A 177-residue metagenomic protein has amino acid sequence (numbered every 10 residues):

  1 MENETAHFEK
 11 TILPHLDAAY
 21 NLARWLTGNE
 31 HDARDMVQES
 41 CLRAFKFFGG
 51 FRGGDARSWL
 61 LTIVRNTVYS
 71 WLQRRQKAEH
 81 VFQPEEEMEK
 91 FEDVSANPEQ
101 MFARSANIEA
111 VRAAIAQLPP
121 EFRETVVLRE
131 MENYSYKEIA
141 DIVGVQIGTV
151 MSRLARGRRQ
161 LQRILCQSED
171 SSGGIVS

Functional and structural regions predicted by a protein language model:
M1-N21, H31-R34: A short, charge-rich alpha-helical start-of-domain segment used by transcription regulators
E2-F8, H80-F82, R104, K137 (+2 more regions): C-terminal edge and immediately downstream basic/flexible tail or linker adjoining helix-turn-helix-like DNA-binding
T11, H15, A19, S40 (+3 more regions): Residue-level preference for hydrophobic side chains embedded in well-ordered alpha helices
N29, S135, G144-T149: Helix-turn-helix DNA-binding motif, specifically the short coil turn and the N-cap/start of the second
D35-L42, K46, G54-N66: Structural recognition of an alpha-helix C-terminal capping motif at a helix-to-coil junction
T62-Q83, A96, R104: Arg/Lys-rich amphipathic alpha helix in sigma70-family domain 2
M88-A113: Acidic, proline/glycine-rich intrinsically disordered inter-domain spacer in sigma factors
T125-R129: A short pre-motif secondary-structure segment
